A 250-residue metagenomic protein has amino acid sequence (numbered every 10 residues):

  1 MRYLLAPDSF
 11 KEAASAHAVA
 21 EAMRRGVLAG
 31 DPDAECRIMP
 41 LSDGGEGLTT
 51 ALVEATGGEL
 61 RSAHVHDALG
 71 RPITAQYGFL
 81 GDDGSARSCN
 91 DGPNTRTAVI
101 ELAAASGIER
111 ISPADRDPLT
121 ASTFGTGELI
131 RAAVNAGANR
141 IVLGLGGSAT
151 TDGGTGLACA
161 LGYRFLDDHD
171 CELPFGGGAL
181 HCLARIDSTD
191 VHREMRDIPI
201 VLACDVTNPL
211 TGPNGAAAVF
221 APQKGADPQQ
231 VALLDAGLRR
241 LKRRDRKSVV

Functional and structural regions predicted by a protein language model:
M1-L4: Extreme N-terminal starter segment of soluble prokaryotic enzymes
S9-A13, H17, S42-G44, L145-G153 (+1 more regions): Gly/Ser/Thr-rich loops at beta-strand to alpha-helix junctions that form or flank small-molecule/cofactor-binding
H17, E21-P40, G47-L48, V134 (+3 more regions): Alpha/propeptide regions of enzymes that mature by internal proteolysis
R25-R110, L180, I200-N208, A216 (+1 more regions): Glycine-rich nucleotide/cofactor/substrate-binding loop typically near the N-terminus or early in the first domain
T95-T97, I108-P113, T120, F124 (+1 more regions): Extended, charged alpha/beta regions that create polyanion-binding interfaces
T120-F124, E128-V142, A149-P199: Glycine/threonine-rich beta-strand-loop-alpha-helix active-site module that forms ligand/phosphate-binding
I198, V206-R246: Acidic, glycine-rich loop-and-beta core segments that form the ion-binding/anion-interacting portion of active sites
V249-V250: Conserved small/polar residues in nucleotide/adenosyl-binding loops
